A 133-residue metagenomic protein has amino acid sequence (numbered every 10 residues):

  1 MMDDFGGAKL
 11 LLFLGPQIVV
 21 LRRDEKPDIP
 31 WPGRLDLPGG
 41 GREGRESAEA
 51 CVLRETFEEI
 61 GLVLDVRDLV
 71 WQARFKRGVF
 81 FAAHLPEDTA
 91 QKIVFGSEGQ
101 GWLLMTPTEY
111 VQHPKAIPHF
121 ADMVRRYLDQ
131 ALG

Functional and structural regions predicted by a protein language model:
M1-V19: Conserved N-terminal beta-strand and adjoining loop/helix that marks the start of the Nudix/MutT-like hydrolase domain
D3, P30, R74-K76: Short coil/turn motifs at beta-sheet boundaries
G6, G33, E98-Q100: Residue-level signal for beta-strand positions within conserved beta-sheet cores that form or flank
P16-Q17, G33, K76-R77: Beta-strand-connecting loop/turn residues
R22-E25: Short, small-residue-rich loop/turn micro-motifs
P27-G33: A conserved beta-turn-beta hairpin within the catalytic core of GNAT-like acetyltransferases that forms part
D36: Conserved beta-strand segments that form the floor/walls of ligand-binding pockets within enzyme and binding domains
G40-G133: Unchanged
